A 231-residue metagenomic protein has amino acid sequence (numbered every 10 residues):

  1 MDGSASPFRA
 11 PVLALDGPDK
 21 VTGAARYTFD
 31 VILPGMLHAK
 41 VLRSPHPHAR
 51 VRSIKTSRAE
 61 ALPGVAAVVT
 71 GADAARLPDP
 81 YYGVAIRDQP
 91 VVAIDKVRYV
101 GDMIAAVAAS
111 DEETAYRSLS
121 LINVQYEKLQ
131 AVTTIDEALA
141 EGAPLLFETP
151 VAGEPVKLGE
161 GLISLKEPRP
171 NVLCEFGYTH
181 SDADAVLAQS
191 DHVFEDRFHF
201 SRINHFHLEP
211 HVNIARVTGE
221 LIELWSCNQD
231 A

Functional and structural regions predicted by a protein language model:
M1-K166, V193-D196: Flexible, low-hydrophobicity surface segments
V12, N171, V186-S190: Charged, low-complexity, helix-prone segments enriched in Lys/Glu/Asp/Gln
V21, C174-S181: Short, low-to-moderate order helix/coil transition modules at the start of elongated helical scaffolds
H38, H48, N171, H205 (+1 more regions): Histidine-centered active-site/metal-ligand motif
K166-V172: Cofactor-/ligand-binding subdomain signature composed of acidic, glycine-rich, tryptophan-containing flexible loops
H180-A231: Conserved beta-alpha junction segments in alpha/beta enzyme cores
